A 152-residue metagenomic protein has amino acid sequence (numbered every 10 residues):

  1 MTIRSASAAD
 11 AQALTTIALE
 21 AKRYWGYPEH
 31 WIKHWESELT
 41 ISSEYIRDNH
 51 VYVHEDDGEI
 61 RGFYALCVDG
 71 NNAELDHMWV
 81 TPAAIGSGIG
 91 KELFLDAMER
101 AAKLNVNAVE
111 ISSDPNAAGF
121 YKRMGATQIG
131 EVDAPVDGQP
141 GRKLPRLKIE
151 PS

Functional and structural regions predicted by a protein language model:
S7, S113-D114: Helix N-cap/beta->alpha junction signal
A8-A11, T15-H77, T81-A83, F94-D96 (+2 more regions): Acetyl-CoA-dependent GNAT
I32, P115-N116, P135: Conserved beta-strand edge residues that scaffold enzyme active sites
E59, H77, T81-L95, L104 (+2 more regions): Conserved glycine-rich acetyl-CoA-binding loop
A108-S112, T127-R146: Conserved catalytic-core motifs of GNAT/GCN5-like acyltransferases
